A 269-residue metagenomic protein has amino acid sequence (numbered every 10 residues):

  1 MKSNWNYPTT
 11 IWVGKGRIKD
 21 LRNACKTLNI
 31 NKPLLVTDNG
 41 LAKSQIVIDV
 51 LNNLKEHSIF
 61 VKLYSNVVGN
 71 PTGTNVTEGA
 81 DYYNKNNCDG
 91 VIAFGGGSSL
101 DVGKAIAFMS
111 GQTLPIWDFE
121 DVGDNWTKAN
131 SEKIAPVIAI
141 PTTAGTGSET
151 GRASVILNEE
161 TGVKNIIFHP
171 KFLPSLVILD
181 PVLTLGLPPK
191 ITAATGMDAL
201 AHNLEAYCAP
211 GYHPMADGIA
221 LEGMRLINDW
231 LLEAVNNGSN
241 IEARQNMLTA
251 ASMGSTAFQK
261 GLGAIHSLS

Functional and structural regions predicted by a protein language model:
M1-L28: N-terminal amphipathic/basic leader segments beginning at the initiator methionine
K19-L34, N52-H57: Glycine-rich phosphate/diphosphate-binding loops that line cofactor/substrate pockets in enzymes
L34-D38, K62-S65, V91-F94, I138 (+1 more regions): Short glycine-rich or small-residue beta-strand-to-loop segments that form or flank ligand, phosphate, metal/Fe-S
A42-P115, E233-R244: N-terminal small/polar loop signature for handling phosphorylated ligands or for N-terminal nucleophile
T74-L179: Glycine/threonine-rich beta-strand-loop-alpha-helix active-site module that forms ligand/phosphate-binding
A153-F258: Carboxylate- and glycine-rich phosphate/diphosphate-binding segment that chelates Mg2+/Mn2+
L262-S269: C-terminal catalytic subdomain
